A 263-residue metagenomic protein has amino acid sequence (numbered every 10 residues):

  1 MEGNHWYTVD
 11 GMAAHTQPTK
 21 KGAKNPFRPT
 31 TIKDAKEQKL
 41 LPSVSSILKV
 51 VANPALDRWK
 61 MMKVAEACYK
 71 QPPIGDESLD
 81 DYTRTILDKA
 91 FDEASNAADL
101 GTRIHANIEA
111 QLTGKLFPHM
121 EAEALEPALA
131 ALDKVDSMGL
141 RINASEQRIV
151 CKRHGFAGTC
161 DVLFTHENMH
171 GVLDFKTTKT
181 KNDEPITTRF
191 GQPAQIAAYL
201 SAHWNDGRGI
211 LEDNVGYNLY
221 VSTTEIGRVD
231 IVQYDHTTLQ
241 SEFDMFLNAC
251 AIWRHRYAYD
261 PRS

Functional and structural regions predicted by a protein language model:
M1-A157: Metal-dependent nuclease catalytic cores that hydrolyze phosphodiester bonds in DNA/RNA, characterized by
N143-Y257: Mg2+/Mn2+-dependent nuclease catalytic core
Y259-S263: Charged, low-complexity C-terminal accessory regions
